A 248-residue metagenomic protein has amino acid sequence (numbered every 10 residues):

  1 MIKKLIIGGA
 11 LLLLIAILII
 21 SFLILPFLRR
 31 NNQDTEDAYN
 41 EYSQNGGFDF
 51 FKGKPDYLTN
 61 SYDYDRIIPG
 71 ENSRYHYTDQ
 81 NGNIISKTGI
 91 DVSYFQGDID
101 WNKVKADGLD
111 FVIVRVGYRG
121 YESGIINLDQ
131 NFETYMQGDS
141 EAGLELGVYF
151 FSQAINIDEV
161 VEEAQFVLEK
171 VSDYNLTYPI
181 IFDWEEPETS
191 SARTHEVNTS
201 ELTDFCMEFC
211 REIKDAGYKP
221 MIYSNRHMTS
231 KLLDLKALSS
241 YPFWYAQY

Functional and structural regions predicted by a protein language model:
M1-I17: N-terminal Sec-pathway targeting helices
I20-D34: Hydrophobic single-pass membrane-insertion segments
R30-V116: Boundary/entry segment of secreted carbohydrate-active catalytic domains
K87-D91, D110-R115, E145-F150, Y178-W184 (+2 more regions): Structural recognition of the beta-strand scaffold that forms the well-ordered cores of secreted hydrolase catalytic
G89-D100, G117-N131, Q153-E162, R226-K231: Acidic-and-aromatic substrate-binding clefts and catalytic sites of carbohydrate-active enzymes
I90, V104, D139, F182 (+1 more regions): Conserved, mostly hydrophobic/aromatic
W101-G108, D129-L144, V167-L176: Acidic (Asp/Glu)-rich catalytic clusters
K170-Y178, P187-Y248: Surface-exposed substrate-engagement region within the catalytic domains of secreted or surface-exposed extracellular
